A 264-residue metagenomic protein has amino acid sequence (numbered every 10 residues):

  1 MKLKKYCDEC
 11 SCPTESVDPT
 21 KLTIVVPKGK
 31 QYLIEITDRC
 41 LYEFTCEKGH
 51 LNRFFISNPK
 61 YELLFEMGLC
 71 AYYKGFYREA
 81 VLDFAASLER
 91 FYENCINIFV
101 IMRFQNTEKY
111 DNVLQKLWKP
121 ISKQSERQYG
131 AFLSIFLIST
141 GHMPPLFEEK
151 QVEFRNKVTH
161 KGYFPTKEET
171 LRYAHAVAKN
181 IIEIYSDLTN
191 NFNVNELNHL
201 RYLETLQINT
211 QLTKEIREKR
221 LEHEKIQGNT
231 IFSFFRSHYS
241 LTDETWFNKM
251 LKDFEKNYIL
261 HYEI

Functional and structural regions predicted by a protein language model:
M1-C70: N-terminal cysteine/histidine-rich coordination modules
F55, A71-E79, H142-L146: Short, solvent-exposed segments of well-ordered alpha helices
K60-K74, F154-K161: Solvent-exposed, amphipathic alpha-helical segments
L64, A86-E89, F104-Q105, A174-A176: Amphipathic alpha-helical scaffolding segments
F65-L69, Y73-F99: Short, hydrophobic, well-ordered secondary-structure elements
F91-R103, V158, G162-P165: Amphipathic alpha-helical interaction segments
I96-G141: Short, charged amphipathic alpha-helical segments flanked by flexible coils
L137-I264: Charge-enriched, short contiguous segments at helix-coil
